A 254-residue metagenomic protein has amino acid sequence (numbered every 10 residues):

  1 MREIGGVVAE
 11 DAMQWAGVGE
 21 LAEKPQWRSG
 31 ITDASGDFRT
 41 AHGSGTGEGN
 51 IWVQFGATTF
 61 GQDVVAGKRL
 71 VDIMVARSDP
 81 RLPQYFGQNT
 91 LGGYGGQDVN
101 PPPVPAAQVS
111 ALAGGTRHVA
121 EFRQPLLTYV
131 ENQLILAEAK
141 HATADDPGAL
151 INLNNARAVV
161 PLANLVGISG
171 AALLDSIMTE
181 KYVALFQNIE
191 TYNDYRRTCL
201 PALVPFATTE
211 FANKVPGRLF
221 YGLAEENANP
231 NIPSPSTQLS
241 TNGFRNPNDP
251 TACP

Functional and structural regions predicted by a protein language model:
M1-V65, R69, A76-P254: Acidic/polar-rich alpha-helix caps and helix-coil junctions
